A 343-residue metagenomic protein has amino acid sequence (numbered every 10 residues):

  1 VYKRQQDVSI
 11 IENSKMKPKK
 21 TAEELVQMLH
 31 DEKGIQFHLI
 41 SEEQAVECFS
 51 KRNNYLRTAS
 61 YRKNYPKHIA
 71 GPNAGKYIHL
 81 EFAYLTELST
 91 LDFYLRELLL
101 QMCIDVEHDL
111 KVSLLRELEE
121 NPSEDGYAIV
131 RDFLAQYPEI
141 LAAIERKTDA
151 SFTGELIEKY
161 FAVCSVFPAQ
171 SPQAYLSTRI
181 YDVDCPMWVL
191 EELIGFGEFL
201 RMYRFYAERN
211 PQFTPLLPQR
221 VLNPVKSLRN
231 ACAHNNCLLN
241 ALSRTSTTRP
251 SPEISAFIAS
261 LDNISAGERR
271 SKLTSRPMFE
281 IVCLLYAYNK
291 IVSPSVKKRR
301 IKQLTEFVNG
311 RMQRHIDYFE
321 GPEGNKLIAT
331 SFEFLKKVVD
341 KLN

Functional and structural regions predicted by a protein language model:
V1: Active-site loops and adjacent core secondary-structure elements that bind or stabilize anionic groups
R4-S227, L239-N343: Extended intrinsically disordered or low-complexity regions, especially N/C-terminal cytosolic tails and loops, rather
N235: Acidic/aromatic/glycine-rich contiguous surface patches that form carbohydrate-binding/processing clefts and analogous
